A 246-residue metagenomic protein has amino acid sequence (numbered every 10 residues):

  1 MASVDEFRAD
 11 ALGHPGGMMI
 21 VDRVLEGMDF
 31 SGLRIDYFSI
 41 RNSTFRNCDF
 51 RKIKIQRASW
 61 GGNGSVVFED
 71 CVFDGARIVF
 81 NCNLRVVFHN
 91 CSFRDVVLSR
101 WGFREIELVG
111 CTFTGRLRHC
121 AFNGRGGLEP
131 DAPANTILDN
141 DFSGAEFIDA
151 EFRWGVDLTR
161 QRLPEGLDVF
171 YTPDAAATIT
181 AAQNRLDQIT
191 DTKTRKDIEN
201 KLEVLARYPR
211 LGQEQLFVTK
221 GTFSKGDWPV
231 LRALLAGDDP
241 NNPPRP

Functional and structural regions predicted by a protein language model:
M1-T180: Tandem repeat scaffolds
E165-P246: Long, ordered, amphipathic alpha-helical scaffolds
